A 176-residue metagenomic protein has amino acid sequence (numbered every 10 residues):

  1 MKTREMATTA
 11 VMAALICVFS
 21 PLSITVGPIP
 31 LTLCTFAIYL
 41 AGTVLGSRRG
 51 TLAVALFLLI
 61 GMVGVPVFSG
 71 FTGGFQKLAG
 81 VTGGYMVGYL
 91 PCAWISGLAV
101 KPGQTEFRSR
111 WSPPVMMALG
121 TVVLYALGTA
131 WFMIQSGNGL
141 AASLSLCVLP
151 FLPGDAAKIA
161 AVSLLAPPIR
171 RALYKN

Functional and structural regions predicted by a protein language model:
M1-A10, A142-N176: Alpha-helical transmembrane segments and their cytosolic interface
M1-T51: Hydrophobic transmembrane alpha-helices
A10, A14, V18, L40 (+11 more regions): Generic alpha-helical transmembrane segments of integral inner-membrane proteins, especially permease/transport modules
V11, F75-L124: Short helix-perturbing small/polar motifs within transmembrane alpha-helices
S20-P30, L58-C92: Interfacial aromatic-anchored transmembrane helix boundaries in multi-pass membrane proteins
G50-V54, K77, P113-P114, S143: Alpha-helical transmembrane segments and their helix-entry boundary regions
V65-F71, W131-S145: Interfacial helix-loop-helix junctions of multi-pass membrane proteins
